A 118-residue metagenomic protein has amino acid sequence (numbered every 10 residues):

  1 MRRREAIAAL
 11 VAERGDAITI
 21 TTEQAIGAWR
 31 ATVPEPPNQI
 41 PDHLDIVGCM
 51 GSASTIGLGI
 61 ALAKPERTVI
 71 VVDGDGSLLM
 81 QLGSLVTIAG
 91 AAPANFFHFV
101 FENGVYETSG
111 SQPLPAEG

Functional and structural regions predicted by a protein language model:
M1-G27: Cofactor-pocket helix-loop regions in the catalytic cores of large enzyme subunits
R2-E5, E13, T32-G118: Thiamine diphosphate
